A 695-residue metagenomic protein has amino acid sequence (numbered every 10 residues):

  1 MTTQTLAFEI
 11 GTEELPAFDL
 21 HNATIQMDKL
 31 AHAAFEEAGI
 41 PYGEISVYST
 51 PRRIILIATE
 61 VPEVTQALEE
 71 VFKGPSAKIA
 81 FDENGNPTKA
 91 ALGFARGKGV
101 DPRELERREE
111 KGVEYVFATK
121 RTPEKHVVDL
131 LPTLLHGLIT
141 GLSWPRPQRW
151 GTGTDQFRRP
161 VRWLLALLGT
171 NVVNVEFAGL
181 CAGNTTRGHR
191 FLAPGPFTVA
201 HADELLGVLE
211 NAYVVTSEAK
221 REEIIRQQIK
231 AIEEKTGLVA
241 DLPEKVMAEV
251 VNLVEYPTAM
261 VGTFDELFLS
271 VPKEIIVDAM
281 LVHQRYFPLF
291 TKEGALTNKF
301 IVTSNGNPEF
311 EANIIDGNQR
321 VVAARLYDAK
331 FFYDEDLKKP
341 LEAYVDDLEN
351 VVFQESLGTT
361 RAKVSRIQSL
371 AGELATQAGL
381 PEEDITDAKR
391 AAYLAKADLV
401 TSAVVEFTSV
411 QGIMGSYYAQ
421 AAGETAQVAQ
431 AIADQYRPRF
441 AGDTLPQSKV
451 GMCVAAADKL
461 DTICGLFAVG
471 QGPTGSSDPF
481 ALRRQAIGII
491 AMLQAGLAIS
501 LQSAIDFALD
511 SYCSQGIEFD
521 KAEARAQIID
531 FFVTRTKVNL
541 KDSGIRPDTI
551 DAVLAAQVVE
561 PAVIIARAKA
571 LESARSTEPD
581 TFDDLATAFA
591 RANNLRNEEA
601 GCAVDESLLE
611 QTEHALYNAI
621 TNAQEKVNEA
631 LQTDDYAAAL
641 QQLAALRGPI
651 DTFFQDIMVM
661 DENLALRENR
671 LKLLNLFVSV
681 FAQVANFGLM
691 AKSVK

Functional and structural regions predicted by a protein language model:
M1-K695: Amphipathic alpha-helical "coupling" segments that flank catalytic cores
